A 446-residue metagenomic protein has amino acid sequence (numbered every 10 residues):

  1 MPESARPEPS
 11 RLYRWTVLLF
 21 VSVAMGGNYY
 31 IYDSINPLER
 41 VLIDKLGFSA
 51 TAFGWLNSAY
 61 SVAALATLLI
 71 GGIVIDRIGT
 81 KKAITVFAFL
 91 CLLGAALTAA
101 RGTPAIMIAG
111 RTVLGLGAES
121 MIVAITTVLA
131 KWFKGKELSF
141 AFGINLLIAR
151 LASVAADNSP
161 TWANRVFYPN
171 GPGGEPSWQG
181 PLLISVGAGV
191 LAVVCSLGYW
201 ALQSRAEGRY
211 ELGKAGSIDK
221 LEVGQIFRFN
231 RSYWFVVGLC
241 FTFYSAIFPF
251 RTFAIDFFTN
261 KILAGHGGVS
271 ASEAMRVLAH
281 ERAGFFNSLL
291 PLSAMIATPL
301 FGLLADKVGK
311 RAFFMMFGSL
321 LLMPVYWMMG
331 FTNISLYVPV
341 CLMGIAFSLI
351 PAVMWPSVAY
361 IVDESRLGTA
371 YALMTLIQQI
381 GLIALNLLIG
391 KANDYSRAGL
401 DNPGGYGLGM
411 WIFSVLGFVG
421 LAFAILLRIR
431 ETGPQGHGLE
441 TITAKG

Functional and structural regions predicted by a protein language model:
P2-R11, Q203-V237, I442-G446: Juxtamembrane intracellular "pre-TM" segments in multi-pass secondary transporters
D33, S61-L69, S153-V154, P291-P299 (+1 more regions): Residue-level signature of mid-helix packing/kink "hotspots" within the transmembrane helices of 12-pass Major
I35-P37, N230-A294, T298, L385-N386: Extracytoplasmic gate region of multi-pass secondary transporters
G47, G79, A100-I106, G117 (+3 more regions): Helix-breaking motifs and short loop linkers at transmembrane-helix boundaries and internal kinks in secondary membrane
A66-A105: Conserved MFS/SLC helix-loop-helix module at the cytosolic interface between two early adjacent transmembrane helices
P104, G110-A149: Cytoplasmic helix-loop-helix junction between adjacent transmembrane helices in 12-TM secondary transporters
I144-S204: Helix-loop-helix hairpin linking two adjacent transmembrane segments in secondary transporters
R311-S357: C-terminal transmembrane helical hairpin of 12-TM major facilitator-type secondary transporters
